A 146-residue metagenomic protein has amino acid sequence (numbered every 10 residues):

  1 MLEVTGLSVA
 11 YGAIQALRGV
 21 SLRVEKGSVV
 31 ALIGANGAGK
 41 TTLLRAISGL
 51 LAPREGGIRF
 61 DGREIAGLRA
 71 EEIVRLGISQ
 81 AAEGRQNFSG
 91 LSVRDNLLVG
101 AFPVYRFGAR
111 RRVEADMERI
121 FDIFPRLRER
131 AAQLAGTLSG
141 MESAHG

Functional and structural regions predicted by a protein language model:
L2-V4, L17: Conserved structural motif at the start of ABC-family nucleotide-binding domains
G12, V30, L68, Q86 (+2 more regions): ABC-type ATPase nucleotide-binding domains, specifically the catalytic core motifs of the NBD
I33-A35: The feature captures the beta-strand-to-loop junction immediately N-terminal to the Walker
S48: Helix-to-loop junction immediately C-terminal to a conserved catalytic motif
G56-R63, L76, R112-M117: Conserved ABC transporter NBD signature motif
L134-L138: Conserved ABC ATPase signature
